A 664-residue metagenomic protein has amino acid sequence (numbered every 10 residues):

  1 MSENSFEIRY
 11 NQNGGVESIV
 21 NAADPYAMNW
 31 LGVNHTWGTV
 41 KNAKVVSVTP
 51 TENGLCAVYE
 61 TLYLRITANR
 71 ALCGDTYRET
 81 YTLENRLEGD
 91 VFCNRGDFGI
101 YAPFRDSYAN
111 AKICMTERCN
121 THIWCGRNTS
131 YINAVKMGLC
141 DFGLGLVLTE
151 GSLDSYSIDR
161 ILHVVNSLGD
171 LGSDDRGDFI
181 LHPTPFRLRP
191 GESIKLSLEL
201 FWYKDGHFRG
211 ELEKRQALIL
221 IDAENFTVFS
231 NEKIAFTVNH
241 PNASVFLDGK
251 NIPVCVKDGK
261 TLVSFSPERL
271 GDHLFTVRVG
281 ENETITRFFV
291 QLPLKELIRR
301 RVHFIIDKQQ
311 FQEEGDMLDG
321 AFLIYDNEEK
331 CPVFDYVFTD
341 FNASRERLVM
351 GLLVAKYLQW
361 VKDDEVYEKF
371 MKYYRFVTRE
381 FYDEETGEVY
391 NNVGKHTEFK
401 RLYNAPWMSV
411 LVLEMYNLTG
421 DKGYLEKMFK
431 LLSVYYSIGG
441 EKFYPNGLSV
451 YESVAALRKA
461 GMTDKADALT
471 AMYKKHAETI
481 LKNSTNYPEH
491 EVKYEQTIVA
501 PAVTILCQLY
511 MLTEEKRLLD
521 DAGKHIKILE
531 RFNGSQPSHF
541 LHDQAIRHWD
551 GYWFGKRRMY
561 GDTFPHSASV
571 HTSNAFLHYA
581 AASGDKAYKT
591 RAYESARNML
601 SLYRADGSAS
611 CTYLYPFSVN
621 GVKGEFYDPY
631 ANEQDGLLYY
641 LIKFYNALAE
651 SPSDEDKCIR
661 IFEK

Functional and structural regions predicted by a protein language model:
M1-E60, Y101-G169, R176: Acidic-aromatic substrate-binding/catalytic surfaces of carbohydrate-active enzymes
Y59-W124, Q291-L294: Acidic (Asp/Glu-rich), glycine- and aromatic
F186-K204: Short Pro-Gly-centered flexible turn/kink motifs
G206-E232, K475, T479, I505-K664: Terminal, non-catalytic domain-edge segments
T237-R299: Extended acidic/polar, glycine-enriched regions that form or flank non-catalytic beta-rich accessory modules
F289-V337, E365-E388, K422-E441, D467-E489 (+3 more regions): Long, well-ordered core segments of solenoidal/helical folds
E346-D363, P406-D421, L448-A466, P501-K516 (+3 more regions): Well-ordered alpha-helical scaffold segments within catalytic/enzyme domains
Y382-T470, E478-N483, Y487-Y510: Aromatic-lined, polymer-binding surfaces characteristic of secreted/periplasmic polysaccharide-degrading enzymes
